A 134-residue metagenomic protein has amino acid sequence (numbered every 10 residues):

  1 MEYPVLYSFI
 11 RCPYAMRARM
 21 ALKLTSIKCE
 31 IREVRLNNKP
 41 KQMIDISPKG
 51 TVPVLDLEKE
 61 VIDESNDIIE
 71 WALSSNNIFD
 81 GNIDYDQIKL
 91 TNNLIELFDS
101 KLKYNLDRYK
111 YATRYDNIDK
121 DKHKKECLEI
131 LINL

Functional and structural regions predicted by a protein language model:
M1-I130: GST-like domain detector, emphasizing the conserved glutathione-binding G-site in the N-terminal thioredoxin-like
